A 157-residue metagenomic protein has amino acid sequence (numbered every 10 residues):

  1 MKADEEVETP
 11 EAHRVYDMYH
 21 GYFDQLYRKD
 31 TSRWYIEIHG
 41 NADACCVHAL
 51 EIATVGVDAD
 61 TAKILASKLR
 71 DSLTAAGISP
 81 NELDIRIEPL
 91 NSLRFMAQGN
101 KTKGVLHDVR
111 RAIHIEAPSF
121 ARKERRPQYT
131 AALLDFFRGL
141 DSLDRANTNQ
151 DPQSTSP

Functional and structural regions predicted by a protein language model:
M1-P157: N-terminal catalytic or cofactor-binding beta/alpha core of small enzyme domains
